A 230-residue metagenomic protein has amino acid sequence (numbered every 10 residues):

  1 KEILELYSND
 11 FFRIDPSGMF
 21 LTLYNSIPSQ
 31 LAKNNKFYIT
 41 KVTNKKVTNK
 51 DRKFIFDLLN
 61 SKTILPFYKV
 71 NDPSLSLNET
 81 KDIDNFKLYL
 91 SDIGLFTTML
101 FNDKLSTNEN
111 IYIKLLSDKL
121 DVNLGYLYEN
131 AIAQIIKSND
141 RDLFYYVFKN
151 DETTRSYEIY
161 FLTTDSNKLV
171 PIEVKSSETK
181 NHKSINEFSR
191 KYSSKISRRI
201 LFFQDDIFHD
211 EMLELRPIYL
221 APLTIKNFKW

Functional and structural regions predicted by a protein language model:
K1-E158, T163: Accessory nucleic acid-recognition modules appended to NTPase machines
F148, F203-Q204: Cofactor-binding loop segments of dinucleotide-utilizing enzymes, especially the Rossmann-like FAD- and NAD(P)+-binding
Y157, N181-I185: Residues at alpha-helix caps and immediate loop-helix transition turns in enzyme cores, especially N- and C-cap
L162-P171: Active-site beta-strand-loop-beta-strand hairpin of nuclease catalytic cores that positions key catalytic residues
V174-H182: Short beta-strand-loop-alpha-helix junction that forms the active-site gateway of nucleic-acid-processing nucleases
F188-I196: Arginine/glycine-rich "motif VI" loop of SF2 helicases in the C-terminal RecA-like domain
S197-F203: Short, hydrophobic beta-strand segments that form beta-sheet elements in well-ordered domains
Q204-W230: Domain-level recognition of nuclease-like catalytic cores that cleave nucleotide substrates
